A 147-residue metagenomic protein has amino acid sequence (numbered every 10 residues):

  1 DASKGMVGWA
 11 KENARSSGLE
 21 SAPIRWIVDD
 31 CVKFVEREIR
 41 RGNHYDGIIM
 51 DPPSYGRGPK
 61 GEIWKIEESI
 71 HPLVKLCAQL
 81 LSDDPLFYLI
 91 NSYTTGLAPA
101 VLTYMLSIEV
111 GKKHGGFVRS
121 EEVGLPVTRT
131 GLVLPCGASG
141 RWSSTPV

Functional and structural regions predicted by a protein language model:
D1, A10, V28-D30, I49-P52 (+4 more regions): Active-site proximal loops enriched in glycine and acidic residues that flank catalytic Cys/His/Asp and coordinate
S3-G47: S-adenosyl-L-methionine
M6, V28, Y45-L76: Mobile active-site "lid"/loop adjacent to the S-adenosyl-L-methionine
G18-E20, S82, H114: Short, structurally constrained coil/turn elements that cap an alpha-helix or connect an alpha-helix to the following
E36-I39, P59-G61, A100-V101: Short, well-ordered secondary-structure micro-motifs
L76, L81-Y88: Short glycine-dipeptide loop
P85-V147: C-terminal catalytic and target-recognition region of SAM-dependent MTase-like enzymes, primarily methyltransferases
